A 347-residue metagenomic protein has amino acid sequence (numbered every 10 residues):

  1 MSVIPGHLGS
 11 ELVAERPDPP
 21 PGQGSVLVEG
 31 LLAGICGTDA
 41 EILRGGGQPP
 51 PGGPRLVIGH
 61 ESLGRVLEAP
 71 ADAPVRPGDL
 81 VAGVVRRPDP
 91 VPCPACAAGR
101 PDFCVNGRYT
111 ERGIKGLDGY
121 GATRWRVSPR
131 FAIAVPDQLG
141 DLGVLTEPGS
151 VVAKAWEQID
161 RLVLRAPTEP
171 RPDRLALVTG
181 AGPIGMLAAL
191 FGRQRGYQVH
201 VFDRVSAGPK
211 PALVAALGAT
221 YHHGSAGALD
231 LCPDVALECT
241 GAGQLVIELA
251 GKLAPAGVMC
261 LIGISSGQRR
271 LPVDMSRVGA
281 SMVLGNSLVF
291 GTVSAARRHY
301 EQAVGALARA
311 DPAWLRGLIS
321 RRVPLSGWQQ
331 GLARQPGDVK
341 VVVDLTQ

Functional and structural regions predicted by a protein language model:
D18-A33, G47-P94, P136-Q138: Glycine-rich beta-strand-centered segment in the early N-terminal region that forms part of a ligand/cofactor-binding
P90-L175: NAD(P)H dinucleotide-binding glycine-rich loop of Rossmann-like/cofactor-binding domains, especially the beta1-alpha1
L139-A226: Mid-domain Rossmann-like dinucleotide-binding core that forms the NAD(H)/NADP(H) cofactor-binding site
R204-P209, G243, S266-G267: Helix N-cap at the beta1-alpha1 junction of Rossmann-like dinucleotide-binding domains, i.e., the first residues
G227-A236: A short acidic, Gly/Pro-enriched loop at the edge of an enzyme's catalytic core that lines a small-molecule cofactor
Q244-A306, L345-Q347: Glycine-rich phosphate-binding loop and adjacent beta-alpha segment of Rossmann(oid) nucleotide-cofactor-binding
I247, A296-Q347: C-terminal hydrophobic helical "lid"/dimerization subdomain of Rossmann-like NAD(P)H-dependent oxidoreductases
